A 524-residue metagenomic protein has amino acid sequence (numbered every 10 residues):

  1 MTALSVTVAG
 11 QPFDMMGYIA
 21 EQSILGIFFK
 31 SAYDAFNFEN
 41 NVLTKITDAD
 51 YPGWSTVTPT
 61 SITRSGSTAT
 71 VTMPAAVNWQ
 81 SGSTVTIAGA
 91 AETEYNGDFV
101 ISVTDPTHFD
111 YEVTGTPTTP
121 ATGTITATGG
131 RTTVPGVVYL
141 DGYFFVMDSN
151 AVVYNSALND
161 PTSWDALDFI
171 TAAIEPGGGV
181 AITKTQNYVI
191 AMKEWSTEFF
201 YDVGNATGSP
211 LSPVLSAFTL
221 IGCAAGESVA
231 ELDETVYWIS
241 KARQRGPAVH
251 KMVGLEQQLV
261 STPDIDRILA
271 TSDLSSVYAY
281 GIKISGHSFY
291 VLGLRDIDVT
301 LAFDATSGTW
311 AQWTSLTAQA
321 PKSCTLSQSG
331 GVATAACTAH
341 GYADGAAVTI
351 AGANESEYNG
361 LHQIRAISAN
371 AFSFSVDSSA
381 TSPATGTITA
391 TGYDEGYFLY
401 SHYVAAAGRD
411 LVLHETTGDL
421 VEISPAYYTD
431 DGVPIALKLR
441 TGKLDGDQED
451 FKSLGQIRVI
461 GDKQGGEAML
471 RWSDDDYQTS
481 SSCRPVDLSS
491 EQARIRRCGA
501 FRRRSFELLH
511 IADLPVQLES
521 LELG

Functional and structural regions predicted by a protein language model:
M1-F28, A32-N37, N41, D48 (+2 more regions): N-terminal assembly/attachment segments of tailed bacteriophage virion structural proteins
M1-I27, L220-V236, K241-Q319, T387 (+1 more regions): Beta-sheet repeat architectures centered on beta-propellers
T2-D14, V42-W54, G130-Y143, M147-Y278 (+1 more regions): Beta-propeller and closely related beta-pinwheel folds
F29-S31, V113, D148, K193 (+3 more regions): Recurrent small/Gly-Pro-centered beta-turn motifs in extracellular repeat architectures
Y33-F38, A151-S163, T197, D202 (+2 more regions): Short beta-strand segments and strand-loop junctions that repeat across beta-rich extracellular domains
D34, F99, S196, P247-H250 (+2 more regions): A short loop-to-beta-strand structural motif that recurs across blades of beta-propeller domains
F38, T86-A90, E112-T114, Y154-N159 (+5 more regions): Predominantly extracellular/luminal cell-surface or secreted proteins
D48-T132, Q319-D394: Small/polar beta-strand repeat architecture
